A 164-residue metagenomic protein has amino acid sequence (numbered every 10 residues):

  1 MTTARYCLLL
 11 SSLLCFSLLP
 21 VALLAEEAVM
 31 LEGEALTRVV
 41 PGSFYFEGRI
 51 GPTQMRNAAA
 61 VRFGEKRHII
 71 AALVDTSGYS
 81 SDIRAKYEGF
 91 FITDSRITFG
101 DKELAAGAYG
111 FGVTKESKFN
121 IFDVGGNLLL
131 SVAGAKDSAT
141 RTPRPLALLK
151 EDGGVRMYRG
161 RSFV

Functional and structural regions predicted by a protein language model:
M1, L19-A25: Short, intrinsically disordered, low-complexity terminal segments
M1-S11: Bacterial N-terminal signal peptides that target proteins for export
T2, A108-F111, M157: Conserved short hydrophobic patches within well-ordered secondary structure
R5-Y6, F44, A108: Intrinsically disordered, low-complexity N-terminal regions enriched in serine/proline/glycine with scattered basic
L9-P20: Bacterial N-terminal signal peptides
L24-D82, L130-V164: Primarily secretory-pathway and cell-envelope proteins
T76-G125: Mid-length scaffold segments of soluble, non-membrane domains
